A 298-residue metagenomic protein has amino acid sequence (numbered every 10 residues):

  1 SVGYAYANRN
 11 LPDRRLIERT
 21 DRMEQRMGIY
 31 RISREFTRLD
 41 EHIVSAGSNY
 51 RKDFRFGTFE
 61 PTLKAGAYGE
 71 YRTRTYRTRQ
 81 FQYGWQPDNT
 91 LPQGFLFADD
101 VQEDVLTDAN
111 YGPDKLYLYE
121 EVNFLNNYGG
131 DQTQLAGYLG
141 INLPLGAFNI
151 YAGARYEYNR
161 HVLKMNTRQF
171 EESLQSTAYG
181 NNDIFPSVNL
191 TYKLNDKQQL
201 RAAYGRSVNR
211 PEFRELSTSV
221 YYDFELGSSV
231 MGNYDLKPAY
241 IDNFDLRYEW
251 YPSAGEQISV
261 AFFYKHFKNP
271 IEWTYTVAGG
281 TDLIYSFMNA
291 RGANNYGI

Functional and structural regions predicted by a protein language model:
S1-V2, G57, L139, W273-Y275: Polar low-complexity intrinsically disordered regions
V2-I32, V162-Y179, L216-M231, T274-S286: Solvent-exposed loop segments that connect transmembrane elements
V2-N10, Q82, D104, F267-P270: Short, solvent-exposed beta-strand-terminating loops
N10-R15, R51, T191, R247 (+1 more regions): Intrinsic disorder/low-complexity detector
T37-G47, D53-F267: Structural signature of Gram-negative outer-membrane beta-barrels, strongest in the C-terminal barrel of TonB-dependent
N233, K237, Q257-I298: Outer membrane beta-barrel strand-and-loop segments of large Gram-negative receptors, especially TonB-dependent
